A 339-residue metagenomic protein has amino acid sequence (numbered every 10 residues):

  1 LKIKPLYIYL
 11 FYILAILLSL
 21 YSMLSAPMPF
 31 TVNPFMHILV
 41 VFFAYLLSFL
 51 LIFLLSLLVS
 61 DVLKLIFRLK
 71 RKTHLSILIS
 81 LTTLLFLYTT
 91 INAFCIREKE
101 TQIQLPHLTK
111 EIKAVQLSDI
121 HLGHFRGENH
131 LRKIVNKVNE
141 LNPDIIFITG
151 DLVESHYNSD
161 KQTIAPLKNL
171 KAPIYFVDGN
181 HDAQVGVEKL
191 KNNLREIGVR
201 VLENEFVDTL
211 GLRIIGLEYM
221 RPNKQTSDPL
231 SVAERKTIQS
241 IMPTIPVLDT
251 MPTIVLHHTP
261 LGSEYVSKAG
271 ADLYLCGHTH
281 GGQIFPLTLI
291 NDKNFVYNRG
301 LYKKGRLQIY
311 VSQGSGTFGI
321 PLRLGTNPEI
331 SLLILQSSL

Functional and structural regions predicted by a protein language model:
L1-F94: Non-catalytic terminal accessory segments
V32-V40, L65-S118, G123-E140, S159: N-terminal signal-anchor transmembrane helix
Q104-L339: Soluble catalytic domains of enzymes that build or remodel membrane lipids, polysaccharides, and related
